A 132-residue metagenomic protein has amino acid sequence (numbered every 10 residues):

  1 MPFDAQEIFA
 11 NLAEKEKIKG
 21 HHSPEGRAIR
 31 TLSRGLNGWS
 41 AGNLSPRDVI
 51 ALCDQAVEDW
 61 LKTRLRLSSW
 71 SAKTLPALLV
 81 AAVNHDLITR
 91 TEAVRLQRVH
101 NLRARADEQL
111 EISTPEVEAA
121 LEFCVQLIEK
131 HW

Functional and structural regions predicted by a protein language model:
M1-P46: Charged alpha-helical initiation segments
K15-I18, G38, T63, L67 (+2 more regions): Surface-exposed polar/charged interaction patches
R27, T31, L52, D59 (+2 more regions): Amphipathic, well-ordered alpha-helical segments in soluble domains
L44-A51, V94, P115: Short, solvent-exposed positions on alpha-helices
P46-W70: Hydrophobic alpha-helical packing segments in soluble, helical-rich domains
D48-Q55, A77, A119-F123: Amphipathic alpha-helical interaction segments
K62-E92: Short, charged amphipathic alpha-helical segments flanked by flexible coils
D86, T91-W132: Charge-enriched, short contiguous segments at helix-coil
